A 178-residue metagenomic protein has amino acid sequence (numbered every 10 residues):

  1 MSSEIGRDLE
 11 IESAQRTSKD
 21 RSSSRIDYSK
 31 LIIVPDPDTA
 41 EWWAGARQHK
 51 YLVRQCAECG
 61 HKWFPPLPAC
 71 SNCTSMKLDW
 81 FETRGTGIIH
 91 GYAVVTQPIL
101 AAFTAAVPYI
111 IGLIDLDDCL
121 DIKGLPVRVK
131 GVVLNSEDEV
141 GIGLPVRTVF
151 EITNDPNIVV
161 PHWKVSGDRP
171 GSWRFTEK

Functional and structural regions predicted by a protein language model:
M1-P37: N-terminal leader/capping segments at the start of a protein or of a new domain
K50-V53, L67: Residues immediately within or flanking Cys/His clusters that coordinate Zn2+ in small zinc-binding modules
Q55-E58, A69-S75: Short, cysteine/histidine-rich loop/knuckle motifs that typically chelate Zn2+
F64, K77-D79: Short functional micro-motifs and their immediate structural scaffolds
G87-I89, V133: Conserved hydrophobic positions within beta-strands
A93-Q97, D118-D121: Short, charged/polar surface micro-motifs in flexible loops or helix N-caps
F103-R128: OB-fold (S1/OB) nucleic-acid-binding surfaces
C119-L120, P126-K178: Well-ordered alpha/beta subsegment
